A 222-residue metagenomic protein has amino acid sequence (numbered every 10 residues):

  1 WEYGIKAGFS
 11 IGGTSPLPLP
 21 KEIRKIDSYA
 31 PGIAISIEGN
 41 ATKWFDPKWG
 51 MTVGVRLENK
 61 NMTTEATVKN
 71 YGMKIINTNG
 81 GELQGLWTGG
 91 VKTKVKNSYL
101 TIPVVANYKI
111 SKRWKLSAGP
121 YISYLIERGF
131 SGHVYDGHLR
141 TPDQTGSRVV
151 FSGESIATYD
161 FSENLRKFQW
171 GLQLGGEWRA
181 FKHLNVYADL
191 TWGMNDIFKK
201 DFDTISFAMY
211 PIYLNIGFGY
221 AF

Functional and structural regions predicted by a protein language model:
W1-K6, F45-K48, N70, Y135 (+3 more regions): Outer-membrane beta-barrel biogenesis signature
W1-P18: N-terminal entry module detector
I5-F9, I35-K43, V55-L57, I102-Y108 (+4 more regions): Residues on the lipid-exposed face of transmembrane beta-strands in outer-membrane beta-barrel proteins
G13-G32, K60-S98, L125-Q169, D196-Y213: Extracellular/periplasm-exposed beta-strand and loop segments of Gram-negative cell-envelope proteins, dominated by
G32-S36, D46-G50, N97-T101, S111: Short connector loops at helix/strand junctions that flank enzyme active sites, especially segments positioning acidic
K48-M51, R113-L116, K182-A188: Repeated loop/turn-to-beta-strand initiation elements of outer-membrane beta-barrel proteins
G89-K92, L100-V105, S111: Short secondary-structure capping micro-motifs at structural edges
K167, E177-F222: C-terminal or late-domain output modules
